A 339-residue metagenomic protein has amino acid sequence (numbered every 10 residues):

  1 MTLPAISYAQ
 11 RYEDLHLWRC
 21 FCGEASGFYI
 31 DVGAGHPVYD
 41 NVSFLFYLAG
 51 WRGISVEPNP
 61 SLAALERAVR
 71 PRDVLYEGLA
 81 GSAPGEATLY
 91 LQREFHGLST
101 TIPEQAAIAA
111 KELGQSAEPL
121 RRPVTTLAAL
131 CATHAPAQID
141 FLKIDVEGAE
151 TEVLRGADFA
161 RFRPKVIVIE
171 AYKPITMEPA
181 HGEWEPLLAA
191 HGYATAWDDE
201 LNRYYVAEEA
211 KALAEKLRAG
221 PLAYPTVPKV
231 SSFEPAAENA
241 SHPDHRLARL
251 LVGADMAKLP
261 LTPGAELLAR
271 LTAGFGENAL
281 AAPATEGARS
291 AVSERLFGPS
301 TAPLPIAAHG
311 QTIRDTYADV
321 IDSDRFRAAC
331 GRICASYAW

Functional and structural regions predicted by a protein language model:
M1-W339: Phosphate/nucleotide-binding beta-alpha loop and adjacent structural elements of enzyme active sites
